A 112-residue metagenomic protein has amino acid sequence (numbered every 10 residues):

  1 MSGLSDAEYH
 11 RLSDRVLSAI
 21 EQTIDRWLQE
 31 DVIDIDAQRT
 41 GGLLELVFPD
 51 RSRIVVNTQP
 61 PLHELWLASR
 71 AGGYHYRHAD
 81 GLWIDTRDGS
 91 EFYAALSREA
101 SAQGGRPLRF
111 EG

Functional and structural regions predicted by a protein language model:
M1-G112: N-terminal intrinsically disordered, cationic/polar leader segments that include organellar targeting peptides
